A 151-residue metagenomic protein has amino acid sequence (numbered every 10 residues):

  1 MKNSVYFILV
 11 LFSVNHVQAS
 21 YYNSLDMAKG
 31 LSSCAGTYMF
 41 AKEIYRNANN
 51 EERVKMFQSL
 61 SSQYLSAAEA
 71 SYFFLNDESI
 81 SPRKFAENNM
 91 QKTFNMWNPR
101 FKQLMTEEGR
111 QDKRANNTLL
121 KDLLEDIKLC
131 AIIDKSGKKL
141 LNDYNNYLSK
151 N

Functional and structural regions predicted by a protein language model:
S4-N15: Sec-dependent N-terminal signal peptides
V5-Y6, M39-F40, K135: Residue-level marker of positions within ordered structural domains that often coincide with functionally constrained
V14-Y22: Sec/Tat signal peptide C-region and signal peptidase I cleavage site
Y21, N49-E51, A115-L120: Second-shell loop/turn segments in exported
N23-I80: Short N-proximal segments of mature Sec-exported proteins
S66-N151: Compact alpha-helical subdomains of small soluble proteins
